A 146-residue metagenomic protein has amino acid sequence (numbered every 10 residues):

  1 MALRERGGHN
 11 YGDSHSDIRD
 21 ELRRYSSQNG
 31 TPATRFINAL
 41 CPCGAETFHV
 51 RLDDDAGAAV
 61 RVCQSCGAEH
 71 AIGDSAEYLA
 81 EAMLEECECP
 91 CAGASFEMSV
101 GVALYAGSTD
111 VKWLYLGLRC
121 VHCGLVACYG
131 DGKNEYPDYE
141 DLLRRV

Functional and structural regions predicted by a protein language model:
M1-E5: N-terminal leader/presequence regions that precede the main folded/catalytic core
G7-D13, R19, R35-V60, A68-Y78 (+1 more regions): Short recognition patches in nucleic-acid-associated and regulatory proteins
I18-L22, Y139: Generic structural signal of hydrophobic/aromatic residues within well-ordered alpha-helices of folded domains
G30-A33: Acidic, serine/threonine- and glycine-rich low-complexity intrinsically disordered segments that serve as flexible
A56-E69, L114-L125: Cysteine-rich micro-motifs
A94-V146: Long, contiguous alpha-helical scaffold regions
